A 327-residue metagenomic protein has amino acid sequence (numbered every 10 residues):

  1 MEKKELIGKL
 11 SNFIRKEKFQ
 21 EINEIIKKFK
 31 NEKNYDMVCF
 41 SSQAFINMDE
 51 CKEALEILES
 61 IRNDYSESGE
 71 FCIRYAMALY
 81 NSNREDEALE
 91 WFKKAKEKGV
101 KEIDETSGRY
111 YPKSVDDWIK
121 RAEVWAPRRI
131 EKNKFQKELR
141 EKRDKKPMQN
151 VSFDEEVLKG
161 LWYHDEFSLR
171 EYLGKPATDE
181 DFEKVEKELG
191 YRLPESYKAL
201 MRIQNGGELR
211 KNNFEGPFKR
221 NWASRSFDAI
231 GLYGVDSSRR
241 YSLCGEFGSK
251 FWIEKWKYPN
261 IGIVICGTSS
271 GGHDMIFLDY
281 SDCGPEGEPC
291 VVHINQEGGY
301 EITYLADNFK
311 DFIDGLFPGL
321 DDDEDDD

Functional and structural regions predicted by a protein language model:
K9, I130-S270: A surface-exposed partner-binding patch
S11, I26-E70, R74-M77: Alpha-helical adaptor scaffolds
Y35-V38, E67-C72, E97-V115: Boundary/linker segments of alpha-helical solenoid repeat arrays
Y80, E85-I103, K120: TPR/TPR-like (Sel1-like) alpha-helical repeat modules
T106-K145: Terminal, low-structured helical/coil segments at or just beyond the last alpha-helical repeat
